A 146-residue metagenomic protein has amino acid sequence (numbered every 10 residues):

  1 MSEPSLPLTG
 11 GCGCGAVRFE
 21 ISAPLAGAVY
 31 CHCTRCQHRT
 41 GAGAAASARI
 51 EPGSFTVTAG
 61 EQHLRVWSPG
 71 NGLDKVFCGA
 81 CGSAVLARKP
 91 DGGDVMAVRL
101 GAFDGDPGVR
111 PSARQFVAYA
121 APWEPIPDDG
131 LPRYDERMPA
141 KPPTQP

Functional and structural regions predicted by a protein language model:
M1-P146: A short Gly-Trp-Pro
